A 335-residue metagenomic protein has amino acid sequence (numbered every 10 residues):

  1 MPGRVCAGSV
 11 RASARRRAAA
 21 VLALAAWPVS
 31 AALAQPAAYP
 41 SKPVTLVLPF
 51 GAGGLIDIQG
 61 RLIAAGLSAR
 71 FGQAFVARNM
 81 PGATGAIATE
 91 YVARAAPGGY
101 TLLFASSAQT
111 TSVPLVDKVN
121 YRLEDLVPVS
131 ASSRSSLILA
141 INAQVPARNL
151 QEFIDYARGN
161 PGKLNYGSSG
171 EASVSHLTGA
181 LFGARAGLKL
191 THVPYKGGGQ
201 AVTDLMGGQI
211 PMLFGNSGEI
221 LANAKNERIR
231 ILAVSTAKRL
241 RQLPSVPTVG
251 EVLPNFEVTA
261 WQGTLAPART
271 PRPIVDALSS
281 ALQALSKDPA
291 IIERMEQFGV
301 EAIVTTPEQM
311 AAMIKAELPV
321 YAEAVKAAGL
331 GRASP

Functional and structural regions predicted by a protein language model:
M1-S41, Q151, R332-P335: Short, low-complexity disordered leader/linker segments with a strong preference for bacterial N-terminal type II
A34-D125, G162-N165, G187-F214, N223 (+2 more regions): N-terminal (or domain-start) structured segment
S41-P43, A184-A186, K225, R272-P335: An extracytoplasmic/periplasmic, membrane-proximal ligand-sensing/linker region
I58, L62, G66, I87 (+12 more regions): Extracytoplasmic/secreted proteins, especially bacterial periplasmic and envelope-associated proteins
R94-Y100, S107, P114-Q200, V249 (+2 more regions): Hinge/capping helix and adjacent helix->loop/strand transition within the periplasmic-binding protein
A108-D117, L181-R185, M212-P244: A ligand-binding cleft/hinge motif common to bilobed small-molecule-binding domains
A201-D204, R241-S245: Short, charged, surface-exposed secondary-structure boundary motifs
